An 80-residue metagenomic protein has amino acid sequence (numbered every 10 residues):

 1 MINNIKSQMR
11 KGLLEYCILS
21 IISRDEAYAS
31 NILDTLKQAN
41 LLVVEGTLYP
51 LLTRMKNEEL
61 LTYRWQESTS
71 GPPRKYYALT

Functional and structural regions predicted by a protein language model:
M1-I5: Short, intrinsically disordered or compositionally biased N-terminal tails of bacterial proteins
K6-T47, T53, Q66: N-terminal helix-turn-helix DNA-binding core of bacterial DNA-binding proteins
G12-E15, Y49, E59, P73-K75: A generic structural signal for short beta-strands and their flanking turns/coil linkers
V43, L61-T62, A78: Short beta-strand(s) of the beta-wing in winged-helix/HTH DNA-binding folds
E58-S70: Beta-hairpin "wing" of winged helix-turn-helix
T69-T80: Basic, amphipathic "hinge/linker" alpha-helix immediately C-terminal to the N-terminal HTH DNA-binding motif
